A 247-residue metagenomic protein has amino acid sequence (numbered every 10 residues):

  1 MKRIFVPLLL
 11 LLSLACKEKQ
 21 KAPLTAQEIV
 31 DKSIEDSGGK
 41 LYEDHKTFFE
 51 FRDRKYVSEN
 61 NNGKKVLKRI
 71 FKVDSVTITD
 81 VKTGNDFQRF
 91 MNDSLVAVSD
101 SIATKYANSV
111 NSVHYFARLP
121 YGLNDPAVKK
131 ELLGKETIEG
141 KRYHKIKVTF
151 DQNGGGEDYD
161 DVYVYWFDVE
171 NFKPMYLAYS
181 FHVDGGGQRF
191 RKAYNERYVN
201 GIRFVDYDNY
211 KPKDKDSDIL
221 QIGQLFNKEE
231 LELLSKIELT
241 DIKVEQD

Functional and structural regions predicted by a protein language model:
I4-S13: Sec-dependent N-terminal signal peptides
C16-R54: N-terminal leader/targeting segments and the immediate start of mature chains
K21-T25, R89-E157, F181-D184, E238 (+1 more regions): Flexible, processing/modification-adjacent segments and terminal tails in exported/periplasmic/extracellular proteins
S33, S58-N60, Y194-E196: Extended lipid/amphipathic-ligand handling interfaces
Y42-F48, N62-R69, G140-K147, P174-Y176 (+1 more regions): Short, hydrophobic/aromatic-rich segments at coil-to-beta transitions
F51-T79: N-terminal, post-signal-peptide region of Sec/Tat-exported proteins
R69-S101: Mid-chain, structured segments of secreted extracytoplasmic proteins
Y143-I242: Gly/Pro-enriched, hydrophobic low-complexity segments that function as extracytoplasmic propeptides/linkers
